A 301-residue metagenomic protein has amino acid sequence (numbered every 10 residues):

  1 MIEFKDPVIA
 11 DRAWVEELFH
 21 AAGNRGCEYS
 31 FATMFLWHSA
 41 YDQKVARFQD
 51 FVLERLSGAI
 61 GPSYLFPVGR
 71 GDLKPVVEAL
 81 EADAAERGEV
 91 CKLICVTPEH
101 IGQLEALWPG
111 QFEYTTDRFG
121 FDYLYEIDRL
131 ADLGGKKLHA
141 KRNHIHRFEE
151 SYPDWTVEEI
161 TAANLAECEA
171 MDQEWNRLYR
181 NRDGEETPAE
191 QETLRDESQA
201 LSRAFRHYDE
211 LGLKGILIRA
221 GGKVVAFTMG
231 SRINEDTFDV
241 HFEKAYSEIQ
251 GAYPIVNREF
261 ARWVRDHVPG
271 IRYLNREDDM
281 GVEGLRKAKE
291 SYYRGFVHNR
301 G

Functional and structural regions predicted by a protein language model:
A10-H38: Intrinsically disordered, low-complexity, positively charged segments
V15, F148, K289: A residue-level signal for conserved active-site and pocket-lining positions in enzyme catalytic cores
C27-H100, R219-I249: Conserved donor-binding loop and adjoining core beta-sheet/short helix segment in diverse acyl/aminoacyl transferases
K92-L93, E158, R272-R276: Short catalytic-loop micro-motif centered on adjacent basic/acidic residues
H100-Y114, N143, M280-V297: Conserved active-site alpha-helix within GNAT-family acetyltransferase domains
P109-A189: Acyltransferase donor/substrate-recognition loop-hinge adjacent to the catalytic core
A163-V224: Short, conserved active-site entrance elements at the starts or edges of catalytic domains
L213-G301: Aromatic (often tryptophan-rich) hydrophobic motifs at membrane interfaces
